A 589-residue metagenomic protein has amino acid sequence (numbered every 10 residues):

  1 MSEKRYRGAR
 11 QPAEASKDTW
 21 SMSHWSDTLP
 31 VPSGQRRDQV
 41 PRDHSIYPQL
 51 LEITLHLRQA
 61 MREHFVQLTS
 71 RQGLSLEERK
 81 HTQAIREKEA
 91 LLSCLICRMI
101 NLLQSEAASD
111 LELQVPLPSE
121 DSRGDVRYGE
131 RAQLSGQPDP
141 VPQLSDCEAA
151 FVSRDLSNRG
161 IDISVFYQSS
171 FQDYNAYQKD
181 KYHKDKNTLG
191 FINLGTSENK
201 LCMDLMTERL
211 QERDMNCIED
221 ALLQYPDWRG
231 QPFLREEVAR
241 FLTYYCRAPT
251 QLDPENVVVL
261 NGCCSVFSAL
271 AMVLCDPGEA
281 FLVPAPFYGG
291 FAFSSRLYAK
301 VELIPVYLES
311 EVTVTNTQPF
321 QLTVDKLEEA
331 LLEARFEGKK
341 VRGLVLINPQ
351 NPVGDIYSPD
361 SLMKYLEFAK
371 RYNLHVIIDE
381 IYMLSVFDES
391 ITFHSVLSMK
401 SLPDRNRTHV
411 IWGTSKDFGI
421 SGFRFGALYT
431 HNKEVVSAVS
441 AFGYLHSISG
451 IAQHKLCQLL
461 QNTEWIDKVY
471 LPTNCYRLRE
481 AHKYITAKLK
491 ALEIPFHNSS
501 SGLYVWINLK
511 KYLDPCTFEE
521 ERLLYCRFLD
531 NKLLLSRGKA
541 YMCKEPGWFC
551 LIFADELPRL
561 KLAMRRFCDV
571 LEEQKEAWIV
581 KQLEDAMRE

Functional and structural regions predicted by a protein language model:
M1-C97: Intrinsically disordered, low-complexity basic segments at termini and long loops, enriched in Pro/Gly and/or Arg/Ser
S2-Y6, H24, C97-D173, K181-R229 (+1 more regions): PLP-dependent class I/II
